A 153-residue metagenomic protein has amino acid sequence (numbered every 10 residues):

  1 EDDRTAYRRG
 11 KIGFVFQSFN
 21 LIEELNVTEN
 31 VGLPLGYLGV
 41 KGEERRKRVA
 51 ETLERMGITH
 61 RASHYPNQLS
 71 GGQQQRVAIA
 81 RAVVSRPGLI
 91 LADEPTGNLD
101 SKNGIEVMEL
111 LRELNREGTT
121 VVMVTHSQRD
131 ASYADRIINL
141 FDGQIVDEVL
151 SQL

Functional and structural regions predicted by a protein language model:
E1-L140: ABC family nucleotide-binding domain
I137-L150: H-loop (His-switch) and adjacent beta-strand-loop-beta switch element of ABC-type ATPase nucleotide-binding domains
